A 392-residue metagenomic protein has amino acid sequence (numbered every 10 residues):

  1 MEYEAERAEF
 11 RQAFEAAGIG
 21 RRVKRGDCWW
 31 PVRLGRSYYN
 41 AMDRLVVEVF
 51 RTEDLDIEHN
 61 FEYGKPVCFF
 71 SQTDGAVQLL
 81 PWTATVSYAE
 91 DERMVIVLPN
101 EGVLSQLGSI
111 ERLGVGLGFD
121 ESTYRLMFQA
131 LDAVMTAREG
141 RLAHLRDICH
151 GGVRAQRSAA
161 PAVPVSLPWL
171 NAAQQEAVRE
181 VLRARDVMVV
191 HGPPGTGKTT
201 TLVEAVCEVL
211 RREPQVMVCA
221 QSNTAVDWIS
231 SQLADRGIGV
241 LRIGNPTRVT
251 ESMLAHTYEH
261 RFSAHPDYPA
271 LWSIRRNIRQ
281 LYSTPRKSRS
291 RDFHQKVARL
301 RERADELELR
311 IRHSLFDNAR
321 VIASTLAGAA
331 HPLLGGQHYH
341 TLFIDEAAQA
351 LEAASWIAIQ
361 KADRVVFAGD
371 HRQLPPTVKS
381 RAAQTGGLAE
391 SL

Functional and structural regions predicted by a protein language model:
M1-Y63, M94: A helicase ATPase "motif cassette" and its flanking acidic/Ser/Thr-rich regulatory loops
E58-R179, D235, S252-R276, Q280: Pre-ATPase regulatory/linker segments immediately N-terminal to the P-loop/RecA-like helicase/translocase core
P161-L167, L254-H340: Conserved helicase NTPase catalytic core signature
W169-L170, V178-V187, V209: Phosphate-binding P-loop
A173, A184-V190, E213-P214, R320: Pre-Walker A (Motif I) flank of P-loop NTPase domains
G192, N245, E346: The Walker A (P-loop) glycine that initiates the GxxxxGKT/S ATP-binding motif of P-loop NTPases
T196, T201, A205-A234, V240-G244: Conserved RecA-like ASCE P-loop NTPase motor core of nucleic-acid helicases/translocases
R212-P214, S222, R236, H313 (+1 more regions): Conserved helicase motor core of SF1/SF2 NTP-dependent helicases
